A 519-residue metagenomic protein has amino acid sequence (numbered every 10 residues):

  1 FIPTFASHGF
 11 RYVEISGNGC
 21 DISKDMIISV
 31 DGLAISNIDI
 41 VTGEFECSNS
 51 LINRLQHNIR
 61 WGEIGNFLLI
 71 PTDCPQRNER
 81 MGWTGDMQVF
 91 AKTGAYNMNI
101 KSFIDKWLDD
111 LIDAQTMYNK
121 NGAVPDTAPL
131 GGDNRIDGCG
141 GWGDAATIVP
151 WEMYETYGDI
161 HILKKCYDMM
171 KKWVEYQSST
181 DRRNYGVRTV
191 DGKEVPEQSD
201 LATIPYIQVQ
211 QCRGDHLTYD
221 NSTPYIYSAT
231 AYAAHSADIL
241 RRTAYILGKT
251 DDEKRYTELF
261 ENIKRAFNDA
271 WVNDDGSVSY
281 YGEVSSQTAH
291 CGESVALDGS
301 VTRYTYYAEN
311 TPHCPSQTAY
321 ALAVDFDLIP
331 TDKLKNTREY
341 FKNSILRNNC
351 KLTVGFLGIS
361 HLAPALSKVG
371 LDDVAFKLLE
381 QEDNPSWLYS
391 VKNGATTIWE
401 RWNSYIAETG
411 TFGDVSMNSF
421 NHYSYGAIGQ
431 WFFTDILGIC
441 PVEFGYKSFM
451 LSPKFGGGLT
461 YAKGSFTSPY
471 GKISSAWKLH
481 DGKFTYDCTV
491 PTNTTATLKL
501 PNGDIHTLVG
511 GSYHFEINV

Functional and structural regions predicted by a protein language model:
F1-N49, G510-S512, E516-V519: Extended acidic/polar, glycine-enriched regions that form or flank non-catalytic beta-rich accessory modules
F5, L51, E79-W83, R135-A145 (+7 more regions): Secondary-structure capping and boundary motifs in well-ordered enzyme cores
I22-N58, I64-G65, P71-V89, T93-D126 (+5 more regions): Active-site acid/base region of carbohydrate-active enzymes
E44, G131-R135, Q211-Y225, V278-G282 (+7 more regions): Short beta-alpha connecting loops at secondary-structure transitions that line or flank enzyme active sites
V89-I100, A146-I162, Y232-T250, A319-D332 (+2 more regions): Well-ordered alpha-helical scaffold segments within catalytic/enzyme domains
S285-S286, D298, T311-M417: Extracellular polysaccharide-recognition and catalytic grooves
D373-V519: Non-catalytic C-terminal accessory modules of carbohydrate-active enzymes
